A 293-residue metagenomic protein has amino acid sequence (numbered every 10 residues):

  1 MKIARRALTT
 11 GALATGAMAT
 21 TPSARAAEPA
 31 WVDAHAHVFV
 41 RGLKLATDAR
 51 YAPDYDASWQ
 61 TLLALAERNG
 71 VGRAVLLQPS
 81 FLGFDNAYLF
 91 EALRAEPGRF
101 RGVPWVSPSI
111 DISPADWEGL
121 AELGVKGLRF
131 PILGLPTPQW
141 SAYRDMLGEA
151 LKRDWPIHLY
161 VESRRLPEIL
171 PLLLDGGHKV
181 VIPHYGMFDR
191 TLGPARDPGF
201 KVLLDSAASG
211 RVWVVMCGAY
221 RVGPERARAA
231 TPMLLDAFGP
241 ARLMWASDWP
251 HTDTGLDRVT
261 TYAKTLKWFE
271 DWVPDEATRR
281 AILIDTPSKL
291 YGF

Functional and structural regions predicted by a protein language model:
I3-A19, P29-A30, Y55-R73, M233 (+2 more regions): Mid-to-C-terminal alpha-helical segments outside catalytic/metal-binding sites
A26-F84, Y88: An N-terminally biased module of ancient metal coordination in phosphate/nucleic-acid-related enzymes
V32-A36, V75-L76, G102-P104, L128-F130 (+4 more regions): Hydrophobic faces of well-ordered beta-strands that scaffold small-molecule active sites in alpha/beta enzyme cores
H35, A66, L89, A150 (+4 more regions): Conserved, mostly hydrophobic/aromatic
F39-G42, F81-F84, S109-I112, P138 (+4 more regions): Active-site environment of divalent metal-dependent phosphoester hydrolases
S58-T61, D85-Y88, I112-A115, L166-P167 (+1 more regions): Alpha-helical scaffolding within the catalytic cores of extracellular/periplasmic polymer-degrading hydrolases
G83-R164, A208, W213-R221: Active-site gating/metal-coordination segments in enzymes
W140-W245: Catalytic pocket-lining loop regions of alpha/beta-barrel enzymes, especially the amidohydrolase/enolase/GH5 lineages
